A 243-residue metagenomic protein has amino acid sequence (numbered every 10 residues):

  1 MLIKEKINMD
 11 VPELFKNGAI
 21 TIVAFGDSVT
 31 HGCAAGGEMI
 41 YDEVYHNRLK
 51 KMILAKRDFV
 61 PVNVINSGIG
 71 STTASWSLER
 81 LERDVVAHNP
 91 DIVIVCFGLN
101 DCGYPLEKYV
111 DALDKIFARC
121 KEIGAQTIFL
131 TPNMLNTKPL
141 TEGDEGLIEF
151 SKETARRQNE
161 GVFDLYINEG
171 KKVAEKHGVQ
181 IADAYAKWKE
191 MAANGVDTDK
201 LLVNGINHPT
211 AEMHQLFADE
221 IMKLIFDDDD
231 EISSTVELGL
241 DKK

Functional and structural regions predicted by a protein language model:
K4-K6, K16, R48-N63, W76-K242: Alpha-helical cap/lid subdomain in secreted, periplasmic, or secretory-pathway luminal O-acyl-processing enzymes
D10-I40: Short glycine-rich His-centered loop
D27-S28, I69, L99: Active-site metal-binding loops of divalent metal-dependent hydrolases
G32, S71, D101: Short beta->alpha connector loops of Rossmann-like oxidoreductase domains
Y41-Y45, T73-A74: Phosphate/oxyanion-binding active-site loops and adjacent basic polyanion-contact surfaces
I65-T73: Short beta->alpha junction loops
